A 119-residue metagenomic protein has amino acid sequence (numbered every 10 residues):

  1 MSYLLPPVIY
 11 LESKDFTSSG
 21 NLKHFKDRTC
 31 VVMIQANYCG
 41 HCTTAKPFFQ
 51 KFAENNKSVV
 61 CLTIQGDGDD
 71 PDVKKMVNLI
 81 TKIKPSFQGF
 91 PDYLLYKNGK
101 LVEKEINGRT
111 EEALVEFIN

Functional and structural regions predicted by a protein language model:
M1-C30, I64, S86, D92 (+2 more regions): N-terminal leader/targeting and pre-domain segments
D27-R28, N56-S58: Short glycine/proline-enriched coil/turn segments at helix->beta-strand junctions
I34, K57-V77: Thiol-based oxidoreductase modules, predominantly thioredoxin-like and allied folds used for disulfide exchange
Q35-Y38, G89: Short pre-active-site segment immediately N-terminal to redox-active cysteine/selenocysteine motifs in thiol-based
C39-C42, Y93: The canonical Cys-X-X-Cys-His
G40-H41, D69-V73, V102-E103, E112-A113: Eukaryotic short linear interaction motifs
H41-K57: Typically the conserved alpha-helix immediately C-terminal to a functionally engaged Cys/Sec in thioredoxin-like
L79-Q88: A short glycine-leucine-enriched loop at secondary-structure breakpoints that most characteristically corresponds
